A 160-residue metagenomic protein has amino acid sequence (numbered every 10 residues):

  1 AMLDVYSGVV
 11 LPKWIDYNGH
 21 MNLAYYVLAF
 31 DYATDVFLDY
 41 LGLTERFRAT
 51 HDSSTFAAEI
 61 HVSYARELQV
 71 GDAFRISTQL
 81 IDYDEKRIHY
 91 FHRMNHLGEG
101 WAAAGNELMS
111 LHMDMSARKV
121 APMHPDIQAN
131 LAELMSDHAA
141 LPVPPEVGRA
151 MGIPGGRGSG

Functional and structural regions predicted by a protein language model:
A1-Y6, A57, Y64, L68-A73 (+1 more regions): HotDog/MaoC-like acyl-thioester-processing domains
L3, V36-D39, H51, T55-E59: Short catalytic/metal-binding and nucleic-acid-binding patches
G8-V10: Short acidic, Pro/Gly- and aromatic-enriched capping/linker segments at domain boundaries
P12-I15: Amphipathic, hydrophobic secondary-structure cores in small proteins
Y17-V27: A conserved, well-ordered hydrophobic junction motif at loop->secondary-structure transitions
Y26-A49: Active-site helix/loop of acyl-thioester processing domains in fatty-acid/polyketide metabolism, spanning hotdog-fold
A33, R48-T50, E85-F91: Short, mixed-charge, low-aromatic patches
